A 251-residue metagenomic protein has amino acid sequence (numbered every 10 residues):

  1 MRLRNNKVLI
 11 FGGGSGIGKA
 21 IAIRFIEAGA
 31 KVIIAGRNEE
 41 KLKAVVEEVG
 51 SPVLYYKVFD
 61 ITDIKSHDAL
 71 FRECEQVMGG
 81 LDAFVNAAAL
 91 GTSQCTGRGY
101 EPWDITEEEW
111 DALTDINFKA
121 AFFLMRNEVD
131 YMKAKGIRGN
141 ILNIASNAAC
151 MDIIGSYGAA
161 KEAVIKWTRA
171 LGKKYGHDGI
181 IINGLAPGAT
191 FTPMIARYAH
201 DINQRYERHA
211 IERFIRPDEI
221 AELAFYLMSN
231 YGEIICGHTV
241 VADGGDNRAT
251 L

Functional and structural regions predicted by a protein language model:
G12-G16: Conserved glycine-rich cofactor-binding loop
L90-D111, D130, S156, A196: Conserved mid-core segment of classical short-chain dehydrogenase/reductases
W103-F122, L142, V164: Catalytic Tyr-X3-Lys loop
D115-G136, G172-K173, S229: Amphipathic alpha-helical dimer-interface segment in Rossmann-like NAD(P)H-dependent oxidoreductases
M125, A160, T168: Active-site helix of classical SDR
S146: Residue(s) in the substrate-gating loop at a strand-loop-helix junction that position the organic substrate next
G176, I181, I235-G237: Short, small/polar-rich loop/turn modules that mediate ligand/substrate recognition or access, typified
F225, C236-L251: Short C-terminal tail/terminal secondary-structure segment of NAD(P)H-dependent dehydrogenase/reductase domains
